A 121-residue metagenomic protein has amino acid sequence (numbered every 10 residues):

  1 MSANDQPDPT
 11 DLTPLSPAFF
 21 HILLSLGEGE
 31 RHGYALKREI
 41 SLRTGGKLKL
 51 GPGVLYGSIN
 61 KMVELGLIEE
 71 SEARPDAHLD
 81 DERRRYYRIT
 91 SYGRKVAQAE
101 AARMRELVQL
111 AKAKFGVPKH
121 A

Functional and structural regions predicted by a protein language model:
M1-D11: Short, Lys/Arg-enriched N-terminal segment that forms or immediately precedes the first helix of a structured domain
A3, Y92-A121: Amphipathic alpha-helical dimerization/coiled-coil segments that flank or bridge DNA-binding/regulatory modules
L12-V54: N-terminal helix-turn-helix DNA-binding core of bacterial DNA-binding proteins
L55-M62: Basic amphipathic alpha-helical segments that dock to polyanions
L65-D80, R88: Beta-hairpin "wing" of winged helix-turn-helix
R83: Exposed loop/turn and edge beta-strand positions of beta-sandwich/beta-sheet ligand-binding modules
